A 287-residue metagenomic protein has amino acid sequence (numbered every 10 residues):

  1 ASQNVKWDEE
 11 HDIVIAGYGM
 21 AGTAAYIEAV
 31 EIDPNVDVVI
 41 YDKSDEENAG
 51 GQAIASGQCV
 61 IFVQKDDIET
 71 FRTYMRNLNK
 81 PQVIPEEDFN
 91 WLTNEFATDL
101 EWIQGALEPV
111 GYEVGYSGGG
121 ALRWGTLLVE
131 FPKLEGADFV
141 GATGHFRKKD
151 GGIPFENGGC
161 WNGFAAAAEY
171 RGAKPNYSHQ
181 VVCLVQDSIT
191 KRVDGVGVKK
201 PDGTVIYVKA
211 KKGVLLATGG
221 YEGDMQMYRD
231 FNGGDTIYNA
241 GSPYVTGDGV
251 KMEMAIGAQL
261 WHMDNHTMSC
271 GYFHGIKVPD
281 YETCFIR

Functional and structural regions predicted by a protein language model:
N4-A21, V39: Beta1/beta-strand and adjacent pyrophosphate-binding region of the FAD-binding site in flavoprotein oxidoreductases
A21, A25, E46: Conserved Rossmann-like nucleotide-cofactor binding loop
Y26, V30: Gly/Ala-rich phosphate-binding loop of Rossmann-like dinucleotide-binding domains, activating on the conserved
E31-I54: Glycine-rich FAD pyrophosphate-binding loop
G57-N94, D99: Glycine-rich active-site loop/strand segments that organize a redox cofactor
V83-N90, A106-L122, Q259-H262, H266: A short alpha-helix-loop-beta-strand transition element characteristic of N-terminal alpha/beta dinucleotide-binding
N94-T204, M225-Q226, F273: Conserved redox-cofactor binding core of oxidoreductases
K199-V205, K209-K277: Glycine-rich loop(s) and the adjacent beta-strand/alpha-helix scaffold that form part
